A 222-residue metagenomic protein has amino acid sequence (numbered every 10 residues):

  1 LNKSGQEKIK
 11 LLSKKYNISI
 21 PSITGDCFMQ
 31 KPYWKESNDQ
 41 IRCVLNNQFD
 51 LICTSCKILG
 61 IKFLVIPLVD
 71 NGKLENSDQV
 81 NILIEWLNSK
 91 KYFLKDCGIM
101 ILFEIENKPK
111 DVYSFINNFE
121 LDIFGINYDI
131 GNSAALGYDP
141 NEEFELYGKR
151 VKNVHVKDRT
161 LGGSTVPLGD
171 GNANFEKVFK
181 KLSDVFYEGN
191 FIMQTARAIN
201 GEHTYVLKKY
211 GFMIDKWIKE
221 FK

Functional and structural regions predicted by a protein language model:
N2-E7, R42, N46-F49, S77-L87 (+3 more regions): Charged helix-capping and loop-helix junction motifs
N2-T24, D50-G60, Y92-D96, F115-L121 (+2 more regions): Acidic (Asp/Glu)-rich catalytic clusters
L12-K15, K31-G125, A135: Active-site acidic/histidine proton-transfer and metal-coordination neighborhood in alpha/beta enzyme cores
K14, P109-Y128, N132-K222: Histidine-acidic metal/acid-base catalytic patches
I20-S22, F103, Y128, M193: Hydrophobic residues in well-ordered beta-strands that form the structural core
P21-I23, L64-I66, V154, N190-F191: Hydrophobic residues within beta-strands of alpha/beta enzymes
G25-K31: Aromatic-lined carbohydrate-binding surfaces of glycoside hydrolases
